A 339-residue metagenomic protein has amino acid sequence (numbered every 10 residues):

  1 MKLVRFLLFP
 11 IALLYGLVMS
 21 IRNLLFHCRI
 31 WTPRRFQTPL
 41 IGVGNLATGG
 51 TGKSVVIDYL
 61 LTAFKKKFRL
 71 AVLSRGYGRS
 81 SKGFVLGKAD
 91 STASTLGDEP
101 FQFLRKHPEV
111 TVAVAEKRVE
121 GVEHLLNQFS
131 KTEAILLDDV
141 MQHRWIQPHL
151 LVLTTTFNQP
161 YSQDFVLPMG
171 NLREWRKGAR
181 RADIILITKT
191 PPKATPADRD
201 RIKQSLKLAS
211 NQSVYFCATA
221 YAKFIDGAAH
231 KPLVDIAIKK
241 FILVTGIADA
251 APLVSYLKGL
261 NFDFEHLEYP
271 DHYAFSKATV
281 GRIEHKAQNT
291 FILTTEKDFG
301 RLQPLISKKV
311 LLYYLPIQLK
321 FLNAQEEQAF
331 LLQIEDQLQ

Functional and structural regions predicted by a protein language model:
M1-T38, Q337: A transmembrane-helix-recognition feature enriched in membrane-embedded lipid enzymes and envelope glyco-/phospholipid
K2, P160-F291: C-terminal accessory "lid"/substrate-recognition subdomains
L14, S54, F103, D138 (+3 more regions): Residue-level signal for inorganic ion chemistry
N23-A89, P191-P192: Walker A (P-loop) phosphate-binding motif
V43, A113, T155, C217 (+2 more regions): Hydrophobic residues at beta-strand termini and immediately following loops that shape nucleotide-binding pockets
A71-L73, L153, K240-V244: Conserved beta-strand elements of the Class I
Y77-L208: Phosphate/Mg2+-binding loops and adjacent switch elements in nucleotide/diphosphate-handling enzyme cores
A220, P270-A274, K309-Q337: Short, flexible loop segments at boundaries between secondary-structure elements
